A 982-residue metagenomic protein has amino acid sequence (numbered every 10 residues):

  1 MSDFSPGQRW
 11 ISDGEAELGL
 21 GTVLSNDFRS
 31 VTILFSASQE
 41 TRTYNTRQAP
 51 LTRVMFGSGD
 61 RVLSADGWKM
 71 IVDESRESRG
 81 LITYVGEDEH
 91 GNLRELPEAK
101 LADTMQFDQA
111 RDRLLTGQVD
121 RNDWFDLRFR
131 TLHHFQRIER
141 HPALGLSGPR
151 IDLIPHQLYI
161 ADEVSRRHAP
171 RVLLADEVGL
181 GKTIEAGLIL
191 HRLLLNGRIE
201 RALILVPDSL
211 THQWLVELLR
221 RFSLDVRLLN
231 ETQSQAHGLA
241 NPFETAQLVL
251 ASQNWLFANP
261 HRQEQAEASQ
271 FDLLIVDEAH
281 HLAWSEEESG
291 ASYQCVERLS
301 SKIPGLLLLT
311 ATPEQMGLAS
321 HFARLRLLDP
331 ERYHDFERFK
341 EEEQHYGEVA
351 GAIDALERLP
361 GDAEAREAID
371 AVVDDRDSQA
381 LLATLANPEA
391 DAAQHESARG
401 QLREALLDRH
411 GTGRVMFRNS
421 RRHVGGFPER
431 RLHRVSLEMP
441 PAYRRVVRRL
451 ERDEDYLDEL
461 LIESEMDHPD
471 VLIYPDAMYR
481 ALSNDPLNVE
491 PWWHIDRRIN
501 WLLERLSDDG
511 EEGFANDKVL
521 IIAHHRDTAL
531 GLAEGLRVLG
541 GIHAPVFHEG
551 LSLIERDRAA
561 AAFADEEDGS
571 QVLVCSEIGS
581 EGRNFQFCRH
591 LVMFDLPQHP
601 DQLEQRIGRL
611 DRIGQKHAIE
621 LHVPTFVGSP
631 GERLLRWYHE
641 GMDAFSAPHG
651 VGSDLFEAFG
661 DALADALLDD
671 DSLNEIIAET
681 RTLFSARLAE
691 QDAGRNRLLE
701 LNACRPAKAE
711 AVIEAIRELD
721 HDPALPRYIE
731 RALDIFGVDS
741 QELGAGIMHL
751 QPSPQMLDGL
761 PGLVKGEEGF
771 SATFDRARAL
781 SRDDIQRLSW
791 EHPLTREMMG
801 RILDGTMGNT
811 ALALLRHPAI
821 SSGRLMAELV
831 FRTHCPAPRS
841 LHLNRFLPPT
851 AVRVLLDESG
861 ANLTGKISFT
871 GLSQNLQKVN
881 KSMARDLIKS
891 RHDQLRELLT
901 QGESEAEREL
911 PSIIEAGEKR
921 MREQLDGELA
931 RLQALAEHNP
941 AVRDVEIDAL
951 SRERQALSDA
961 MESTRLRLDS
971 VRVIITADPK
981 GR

Functional and structural regions predicted by a protein language model:
D3-R47, D66-W68, V72-D103: Basic/aromatic-rich interaction segments and small domains that mediate binding to polyanionic partners
T52, E367-A392, A398, N419-K518 (+6 more regions): Charged, non-catalytic accessory extensions
K100-L114, V119-W124, Q136-I151, H156 (+6 more regions): SF2 helicase/translocase NTPase motor core, specifically the RecA-like lobe 1 inter-motif segment between Walker
R150-P170, H494-R498: N-terminal pre-P-loop "Q-motif" helix
A169-I189: Walker A/P-loop
N259, M316-G317, L530-A533, V574-C588 (+1 more regions): SF2 helicase motor core recognition
S320-A323, R583-D595, E620-V623: A short beta-strand element within the Helicase C-terminal
D601-I607, R612-L688: A conserved SF2-helicase RecA2
